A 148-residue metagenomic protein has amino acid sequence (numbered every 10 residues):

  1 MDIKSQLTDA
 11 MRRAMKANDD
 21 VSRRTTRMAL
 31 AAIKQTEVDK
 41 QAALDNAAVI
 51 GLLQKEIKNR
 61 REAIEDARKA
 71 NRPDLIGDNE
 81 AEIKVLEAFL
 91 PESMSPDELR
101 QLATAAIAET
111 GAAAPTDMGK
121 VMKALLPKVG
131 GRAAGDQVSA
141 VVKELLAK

Functional and structural regions predicted by a protein language model:
M1-K148: Charged, compositionally biased, marginally structured helical/coil segments
